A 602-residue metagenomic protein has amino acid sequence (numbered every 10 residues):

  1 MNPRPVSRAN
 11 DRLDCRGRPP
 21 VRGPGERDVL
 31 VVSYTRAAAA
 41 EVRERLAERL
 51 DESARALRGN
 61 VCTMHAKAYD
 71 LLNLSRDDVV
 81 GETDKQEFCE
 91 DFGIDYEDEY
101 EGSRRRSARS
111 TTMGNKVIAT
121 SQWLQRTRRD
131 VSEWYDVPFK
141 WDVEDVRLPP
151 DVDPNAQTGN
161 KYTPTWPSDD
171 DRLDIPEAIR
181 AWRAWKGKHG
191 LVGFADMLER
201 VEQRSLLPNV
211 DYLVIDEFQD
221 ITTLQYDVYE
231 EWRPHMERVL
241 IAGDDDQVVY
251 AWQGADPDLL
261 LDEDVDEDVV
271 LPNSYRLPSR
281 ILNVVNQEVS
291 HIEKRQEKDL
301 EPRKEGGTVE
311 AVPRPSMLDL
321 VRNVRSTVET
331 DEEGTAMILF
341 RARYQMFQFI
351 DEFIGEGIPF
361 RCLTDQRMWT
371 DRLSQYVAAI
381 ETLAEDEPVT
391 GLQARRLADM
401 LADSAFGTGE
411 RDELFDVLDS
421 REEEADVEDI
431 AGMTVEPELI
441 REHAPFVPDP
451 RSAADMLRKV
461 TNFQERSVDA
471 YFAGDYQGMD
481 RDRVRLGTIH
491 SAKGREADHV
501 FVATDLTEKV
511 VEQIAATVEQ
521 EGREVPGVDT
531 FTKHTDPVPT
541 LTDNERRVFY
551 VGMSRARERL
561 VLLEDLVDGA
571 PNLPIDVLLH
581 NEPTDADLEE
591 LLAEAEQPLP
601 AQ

Functional and structural regions predicted by a protein language model:
M1-L30, E41-R45, D171, D196-E199 (+5 more regions): Helicase P-loop NTPase motor core of nucleic-acid translocases
M1-P5, R12, D28, Y100-V214 (+3 more regions): Accessory N-terminal region flanking or inserted into the helicase ATPase core in nucleic-acid motor proteins
M1-V79, N283-N286, S554: P-loop NTPase Walker
R8, Y34-A37, Y212, Q219-G306 (+8 more regions): Conserved helicase motor core of SF1/SF2 NTP-dependent helicases
A56, P234-R238, A556-E558: A short helix->loop->beta-strand "cap" motif at the edges of active sites that frequently abuts
V61-T63, G193-M197, D482-H490: Conserved two-lobed SF2 helicase motor
R322-R485: Conserved helicase/translocase motor-coupling segment
R451-G487, K493-H499, T504-L599: C-terminal accessory regions
